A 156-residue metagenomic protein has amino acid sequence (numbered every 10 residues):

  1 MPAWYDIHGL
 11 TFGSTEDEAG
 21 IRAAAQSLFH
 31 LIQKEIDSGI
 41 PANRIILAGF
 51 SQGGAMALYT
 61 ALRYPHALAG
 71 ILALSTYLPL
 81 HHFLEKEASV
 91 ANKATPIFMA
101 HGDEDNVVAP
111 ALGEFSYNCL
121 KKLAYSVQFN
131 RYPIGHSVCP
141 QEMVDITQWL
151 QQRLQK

Functional and structural regions predicted by a protein language model:
M1-P2, A61-P65, E85-S89, L112-F115 (+1 more regions): Short, glycine/charged-enriched secondary-structure capping and boundary segments
M1-R44: Serine-hydrolase catalytic machinery in alpha/beta-hydrolase-like enzymes
R22-F29, Q33, L62, V144-T147 (+1 more regions): Amphipathic, non-transmembrane alpha-helical secondary structure
P41-N92: Primarily recognizes the serine-hydrolase "nucleophile elbow" in alpha/beta-hydrolase and SGNH/GDSL folds
N92-I97, L123-S126: Short, proline-enriched alpha-helix->beta-strand connector loops that line the catalytic pocket of alpha/beta-hydrolase
F98-H101, D105: Short beta-strand/loop motif that positions the catalytic acidic residue of the alpha/beta-hydrolase fold
A111-K156: C-terminal catalytic histidine-bearing segment of alpha/beta-hydrolase fold enzymes
